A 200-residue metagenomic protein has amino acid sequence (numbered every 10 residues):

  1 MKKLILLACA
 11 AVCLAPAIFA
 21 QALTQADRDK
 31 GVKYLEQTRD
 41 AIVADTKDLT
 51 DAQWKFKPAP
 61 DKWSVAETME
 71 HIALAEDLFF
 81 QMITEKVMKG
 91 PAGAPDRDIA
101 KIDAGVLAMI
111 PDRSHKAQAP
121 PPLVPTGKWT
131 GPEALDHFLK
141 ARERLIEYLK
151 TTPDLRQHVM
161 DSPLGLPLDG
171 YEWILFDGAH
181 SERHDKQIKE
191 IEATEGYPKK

Functional and structural regions predicted by a protein language model:
M1-L4: Positively charged n-region of N-terminal signal peptides that target proteins for export
L7-A17: Bacterial N-terminal signal peptides
I18-A22: Boundary at the C-terminal end of the N-terminal hydrophobic targeting segment
Q25-V32, Q53-A59, S64-E70, V124-L135 (+1 more regions): Second-shell loop/turn segments in exported
R28-F56, E182: N-terminal targeting signals for Sec/Tat export/insertion, comprising classic cleavable signal peptides
T38-D48, A75, F79, K116 (+3 more regions): Amphipathic, well-ordered alpha-helical segments in soluble domains
D45, D103-R156: Acidic/histidine-rich alpha-helical segments that form the ligand environment of transition-metal centers
F56-G105, E147-K200: Short, contiguous alpha-helical
